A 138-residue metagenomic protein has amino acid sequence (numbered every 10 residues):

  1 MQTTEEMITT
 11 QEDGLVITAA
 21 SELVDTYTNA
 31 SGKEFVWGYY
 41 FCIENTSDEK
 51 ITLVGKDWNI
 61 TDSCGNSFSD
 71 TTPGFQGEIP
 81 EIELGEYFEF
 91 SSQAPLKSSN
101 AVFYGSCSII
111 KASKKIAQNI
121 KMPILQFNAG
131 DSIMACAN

Functional and structural regions predicted by a protein language model:
Q2-E34: Low-complexity, acidic Ser/Thr/Pro/Gly-rich terminal tails and inter-domain linkers that flank the onset of structured
G14, D48, G65, S113-K115: Detector for glycine-centered tight turns/loop "hinges" at secondary-structure junctions
N29, K50, K97-A101: Short glycine/serine/proline-enriched coil/turn segments at secondary-structure junctions
E34-Y40, Y104: Short, solvent-exposed loop/turn segments enriched in Ser/Thr/Gly
I43-S47: Asparagine-centered strand-capping/turn motif at beta-strand->loop junctions
E49-F68: Short acidic, flexible loop segments centered on an aromatic residue
F68-N100: Intrinsically disordered, low-complexity Pro/Gly/Ser/Thr-rich segments with frequent PxxP/GP/PP motifs and embedded
P95-N138: Terminal connector regions
